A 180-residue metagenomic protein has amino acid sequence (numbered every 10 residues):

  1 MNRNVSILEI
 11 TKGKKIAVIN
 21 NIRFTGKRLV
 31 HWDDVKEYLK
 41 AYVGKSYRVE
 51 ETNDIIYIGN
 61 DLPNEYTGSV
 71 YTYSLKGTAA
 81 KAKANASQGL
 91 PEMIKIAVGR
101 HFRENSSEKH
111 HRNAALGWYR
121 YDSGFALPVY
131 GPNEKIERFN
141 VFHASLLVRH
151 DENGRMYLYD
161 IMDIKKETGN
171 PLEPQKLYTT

Functional and structural regions predicted by a protein language model:
M1-T180: Ribonuclease/tRNase effector modules and their secretory precursors
